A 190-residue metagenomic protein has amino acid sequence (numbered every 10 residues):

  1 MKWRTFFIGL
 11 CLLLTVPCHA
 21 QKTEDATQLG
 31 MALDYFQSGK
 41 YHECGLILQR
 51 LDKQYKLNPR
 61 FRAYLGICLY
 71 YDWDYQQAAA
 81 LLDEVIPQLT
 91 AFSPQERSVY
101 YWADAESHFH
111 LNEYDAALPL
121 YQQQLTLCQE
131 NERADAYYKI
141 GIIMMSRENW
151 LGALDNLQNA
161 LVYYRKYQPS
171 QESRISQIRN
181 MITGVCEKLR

Functional and structural regions predicted by a protein language model:
A26-R50: Alpha-helical segment of the N-proximal tetratricopeptide repeat
G30, Y64, E96, A103 (+3 more regions): "A position-specific structural signal for the A-helix of alpha-solenoid helical repeats
P87, M145, W150-Q168, N180: TPR/TPR-like (Sel1-like) alpha-helical repeat modules
